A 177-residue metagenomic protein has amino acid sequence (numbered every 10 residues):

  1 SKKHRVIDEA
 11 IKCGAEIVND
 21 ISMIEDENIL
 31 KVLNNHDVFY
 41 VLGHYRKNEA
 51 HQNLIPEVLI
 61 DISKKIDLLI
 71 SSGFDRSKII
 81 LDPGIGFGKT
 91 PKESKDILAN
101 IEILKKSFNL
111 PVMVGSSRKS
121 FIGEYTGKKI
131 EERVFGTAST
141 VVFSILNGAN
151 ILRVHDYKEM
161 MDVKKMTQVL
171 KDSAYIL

Functional and structural regions predicted by a protein language model:
H4-R5, I11-K12, E16-L68, G88-L177: Active-site-adjacent loop and "lid" segments of alpha/beta metabolic enzymes
S72: Conserved C-terminal portion of the radical SAM core fold that forms the substrate/S-adenosylmethionine-binding
D75-K78: Short acidic capping loops at alpha-helix termini that bridge into adjacent secondary structure
